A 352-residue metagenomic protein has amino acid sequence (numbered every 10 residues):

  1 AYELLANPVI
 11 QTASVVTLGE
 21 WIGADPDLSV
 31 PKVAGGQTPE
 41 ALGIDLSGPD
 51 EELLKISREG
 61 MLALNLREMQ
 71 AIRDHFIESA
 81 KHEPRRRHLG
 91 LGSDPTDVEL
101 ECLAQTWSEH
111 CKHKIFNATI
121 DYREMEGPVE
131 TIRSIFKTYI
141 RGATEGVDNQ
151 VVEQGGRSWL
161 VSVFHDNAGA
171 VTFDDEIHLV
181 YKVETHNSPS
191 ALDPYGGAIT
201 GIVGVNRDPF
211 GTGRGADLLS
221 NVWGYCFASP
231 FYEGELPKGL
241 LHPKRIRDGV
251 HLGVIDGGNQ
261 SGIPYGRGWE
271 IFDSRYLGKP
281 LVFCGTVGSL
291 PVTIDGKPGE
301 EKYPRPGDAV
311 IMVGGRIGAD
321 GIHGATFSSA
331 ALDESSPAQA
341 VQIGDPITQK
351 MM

Functional and structural regions predicted by a protein language model:
A1-M352: Core nucleic-acid recognition elements
